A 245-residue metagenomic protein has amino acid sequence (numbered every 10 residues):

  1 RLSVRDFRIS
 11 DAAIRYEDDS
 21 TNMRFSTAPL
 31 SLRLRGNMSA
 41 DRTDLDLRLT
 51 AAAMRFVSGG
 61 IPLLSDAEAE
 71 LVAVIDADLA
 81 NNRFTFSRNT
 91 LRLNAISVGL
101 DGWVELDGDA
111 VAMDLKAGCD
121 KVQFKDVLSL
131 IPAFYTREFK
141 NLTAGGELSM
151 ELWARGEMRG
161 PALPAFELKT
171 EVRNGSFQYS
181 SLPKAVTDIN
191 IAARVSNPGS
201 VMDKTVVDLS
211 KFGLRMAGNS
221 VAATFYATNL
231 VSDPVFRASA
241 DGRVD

Functional and structural regions predicted by a protein language model:
R1-R83, A193: Elongated, acidic membrane-bridging lipid-handling scaffolds and related periplasm/extracellular "bridge/tunnel" systems
F7-I14, A28-L30, A52-M54, N89 (+4 more regions): Solvent-exposed loop/turn tips at the surfaces of repeat/solenoid architectures
S10-A12, A52-M54, L79-R83, V127-Y135 (+2 more regions): Flexible, solvent-exposed coil segments and beta strand-coil junctions, predominantly the extracellular/periplasmic
S20-R35, I61-A73, T90-D101, S129-R155 (+2 more regions): Amphipathic hydrophobic-ligand
L45-L47, M113-L115, F166-L168, V207 (+1 more regions): Transmembrane beta-strands of outer-membrane beta-barrel proteins
A51-R55, L106, C119-Q123, V172-S176 (+3 more regions): Transmembrane beta-strands of outer-membrane beta-barrel pores
R83-T90, V206-F212: Transmembrane beta-strand segments that form the barrel wall of outer-membrane beta-barrel proteins
G160-P164, V201-K204: Short loop/turn motifs that connect adjacent beta-strands in outer-membrane beta-barrel proteins
